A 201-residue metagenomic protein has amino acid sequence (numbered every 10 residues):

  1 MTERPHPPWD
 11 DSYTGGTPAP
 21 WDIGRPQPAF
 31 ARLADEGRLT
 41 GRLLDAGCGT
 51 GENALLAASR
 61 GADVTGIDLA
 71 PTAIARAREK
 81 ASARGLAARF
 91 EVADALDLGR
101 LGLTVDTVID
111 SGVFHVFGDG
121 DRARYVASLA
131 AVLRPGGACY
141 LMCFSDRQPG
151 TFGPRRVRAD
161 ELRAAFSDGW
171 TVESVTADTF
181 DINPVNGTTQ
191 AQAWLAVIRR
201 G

Functional and structural regions predicted by a protein language model:
T2-L44, T50-L103, F117-V132, G137-G201: Class I (Rossmann-like) S-adenosyl-L-methionine-dependent methyltransferase catalytic domain, capturing the SAM-binding
D106: Conserved acidic residues
I109: A conserved beta-strand element that flanks and buttresses the S-adenosyl-L-methionine
G112-V116: Short catalytic micro-motifs in class I SAM-dependent methyltransferases
